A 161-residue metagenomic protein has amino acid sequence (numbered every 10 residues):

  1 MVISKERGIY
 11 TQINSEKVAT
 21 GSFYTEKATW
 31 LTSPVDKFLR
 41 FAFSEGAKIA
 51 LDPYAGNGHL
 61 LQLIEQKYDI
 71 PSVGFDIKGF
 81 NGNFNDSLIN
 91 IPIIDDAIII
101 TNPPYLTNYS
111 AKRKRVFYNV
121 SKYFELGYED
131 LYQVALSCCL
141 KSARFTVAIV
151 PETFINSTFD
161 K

Functional and structural regions predicted by a protein language model:
M1-D52, L60-L63: S-adenosyl-L-methionine
A47, D95-D96, S142-A143: Short, well-ordered alpha-helix to beta-strand connector turns
L51-P53, D69-D76, A148: Short, hydrophobic beta-strand segments that form beta-sheet elements in well-ordered domains
G56: Conserved glycine-rich SAM-binding loop
V73-I94, I98: Adenosine-cofactor binding site in Rossmann-like domains, unifying the SAM/SAH pocket of S-adenosylmethionine-dependent
I99-R113: Short, solvent-exposed beta-strand-terminating loops
Y109-G127: Mobile active-site "lid"/loop adjacent to the S-adenosyl-L-methionine
G127-K161: Conserved Class I SAM-dependent methyltransferase catalytic core
